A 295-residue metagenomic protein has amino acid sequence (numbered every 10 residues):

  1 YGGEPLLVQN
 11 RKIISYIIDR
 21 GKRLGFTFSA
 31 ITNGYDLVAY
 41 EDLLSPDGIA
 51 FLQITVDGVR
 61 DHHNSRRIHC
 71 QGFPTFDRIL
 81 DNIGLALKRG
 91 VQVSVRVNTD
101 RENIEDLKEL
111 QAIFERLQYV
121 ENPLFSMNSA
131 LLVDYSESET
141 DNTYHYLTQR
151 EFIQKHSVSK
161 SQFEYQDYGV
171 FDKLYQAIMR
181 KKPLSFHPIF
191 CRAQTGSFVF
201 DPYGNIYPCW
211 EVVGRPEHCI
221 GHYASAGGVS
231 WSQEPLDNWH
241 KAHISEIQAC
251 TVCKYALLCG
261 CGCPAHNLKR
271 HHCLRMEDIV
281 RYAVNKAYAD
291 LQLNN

Functional and structural regions predicted by a protein language model:
Y1-P5: Active-site groove signature of glycoside hydrolases
V8-L132: Radical SAM/AdoMet-radical enzyme domain recognition
D47, A193, Q248: Structured loop/turn residues at beta-strand edges in well-structured enzyme cores
T55, V199, A249-V252: Structured core elements
R60-N64, S136-S138, G262: Short acidic/His/Gly/Ser-rich catalytic and metal-binding motifs that mark active-site loops of diverse hydrolases
H63, C191, I220-Y223: Short clusters of hydrophobic/aromatic residues that line enzyme substrate/ligand-binding pockets
L124, A130-R215, L258: A C-terminal junction/extension of Radical SAM enzymes
E211-N295: Flexible mid-to-C-terminal extensions adjoining Fe-S/redox cofactors in radical SAM and related proteins
